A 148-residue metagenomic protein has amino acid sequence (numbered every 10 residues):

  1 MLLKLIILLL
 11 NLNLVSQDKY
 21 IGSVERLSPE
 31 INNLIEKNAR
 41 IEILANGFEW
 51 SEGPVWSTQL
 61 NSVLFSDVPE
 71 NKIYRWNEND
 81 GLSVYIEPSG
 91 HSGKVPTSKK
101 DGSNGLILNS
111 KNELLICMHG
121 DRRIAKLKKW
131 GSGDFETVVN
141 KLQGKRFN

Functional and structural regions predicted by a protein language model:
M1-L8: Sec-dependent signal peptide recognition, specifically the positively charged N-region followed immediately by
N11-L12: N-terminal signal peptide c-region/cleavage motif recognized by signal peptidases
Q17-N148: Sequence-structural signature of mature extracellular/luminal beta-sheet repeat domains, prominently beta-propellers
